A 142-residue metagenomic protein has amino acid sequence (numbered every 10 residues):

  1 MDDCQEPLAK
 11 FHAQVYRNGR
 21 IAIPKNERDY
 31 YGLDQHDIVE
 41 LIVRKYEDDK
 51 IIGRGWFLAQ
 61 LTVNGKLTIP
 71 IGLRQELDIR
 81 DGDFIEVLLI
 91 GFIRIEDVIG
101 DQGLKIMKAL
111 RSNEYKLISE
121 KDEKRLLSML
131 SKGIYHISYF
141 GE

Functional and structural regions predicted by a protein language model:
M1-I21, D49-N64: Short Lys/Arg-rich basic patches
M1-Q14, K25-D29, R125-E142: A contiguous, well-structured "functional interface" segment within a domain
R17-Y31, V63-L77: Short beta-strand-centered segments at strand-helix junctions
I21, V39, L67, I85-V87: Generic structural signal for buried aliphatic residues
I42-I52, L88-G103: Short, basic amphipathic alpha-helical segments that act as recognition/interaction helices in nucleic-acid-binding
Q75, V98-E142: Short linear interaction segments
